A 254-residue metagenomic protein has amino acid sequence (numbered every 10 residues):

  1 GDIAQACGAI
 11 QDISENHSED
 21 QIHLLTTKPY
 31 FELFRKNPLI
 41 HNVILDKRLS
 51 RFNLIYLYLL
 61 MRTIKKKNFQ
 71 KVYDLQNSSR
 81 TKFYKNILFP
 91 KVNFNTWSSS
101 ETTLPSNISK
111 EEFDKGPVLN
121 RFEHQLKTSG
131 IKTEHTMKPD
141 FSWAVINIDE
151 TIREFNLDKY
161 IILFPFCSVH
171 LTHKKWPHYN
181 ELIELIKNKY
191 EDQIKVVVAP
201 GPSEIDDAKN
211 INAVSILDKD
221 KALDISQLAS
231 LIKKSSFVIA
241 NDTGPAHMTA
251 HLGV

Functional and structural regions predicted by a protein language model:
G1-V254: Catalytic machinery of carbohydrate-active enzymes, primarily nucleotide-sugar-dependent glycosyltransferases
